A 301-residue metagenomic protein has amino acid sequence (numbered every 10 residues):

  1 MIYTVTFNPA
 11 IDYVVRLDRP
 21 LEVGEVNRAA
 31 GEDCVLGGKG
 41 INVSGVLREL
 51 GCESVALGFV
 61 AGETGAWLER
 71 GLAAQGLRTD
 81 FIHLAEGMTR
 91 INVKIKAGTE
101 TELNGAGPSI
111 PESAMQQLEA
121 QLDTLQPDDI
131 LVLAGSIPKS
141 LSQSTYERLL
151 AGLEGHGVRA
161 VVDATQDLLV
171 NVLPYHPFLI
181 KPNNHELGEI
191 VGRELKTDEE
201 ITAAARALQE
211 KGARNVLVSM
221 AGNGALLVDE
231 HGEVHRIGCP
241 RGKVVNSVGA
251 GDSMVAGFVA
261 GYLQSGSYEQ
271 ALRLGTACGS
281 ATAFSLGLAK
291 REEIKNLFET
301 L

Functional and structural regions predicted by a protein language model:
M1-L57, G65-W67: Glycine-rich phosphate/adenosyl-contacting loop at the front of the ribokinase-like
I2, C52-S54, T79-D80, A160 (+1 more regions): Hydrophobic anchor at the start of a short beta-strand that flanks the dinucleotide cofactor-binding loop
V23-E25, E49-D129, F298-L301: Conserved N-terminal subdomain of the carbohydrate kinase-like
L47, N183, G251: Short, conserved phosphate/pyrophosphate- and ester-handling motifs at nucleotide-, phospho-/glycolipid
R48, E154, L263: Gly/Ala-rich phosphate-binding loop of Rossmann-like dinucleotide-binding domains, activating on the conserved
E102-N104, D129-G135, D163, K181-E186: Short beta-strands and strand-loop turn motifs
Q143-E233: Conserved phosphate/ATP/ADP-binding segment of small-molecule kinases
V170, D198-L301: Conserved phosphate-binding/catalytic region of the ribokinase-like
